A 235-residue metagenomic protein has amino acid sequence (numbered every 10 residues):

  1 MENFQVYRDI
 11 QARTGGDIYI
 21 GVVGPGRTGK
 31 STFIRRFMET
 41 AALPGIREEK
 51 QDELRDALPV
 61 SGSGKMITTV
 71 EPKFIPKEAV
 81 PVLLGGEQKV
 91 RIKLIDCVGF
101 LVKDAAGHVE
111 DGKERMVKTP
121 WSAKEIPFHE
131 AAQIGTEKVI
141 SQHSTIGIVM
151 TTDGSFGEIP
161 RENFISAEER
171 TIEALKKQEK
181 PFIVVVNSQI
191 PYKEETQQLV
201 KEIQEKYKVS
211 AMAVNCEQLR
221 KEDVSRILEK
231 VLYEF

Functional and structural regions predicted by a protein language model:
M1-K124, S141: Conserved G1/Walker A P-loop phosphate-binding module
E2-N3, T14, F128-A132, N163-A167 (+1 more regions): Short secondary-structure boundary/capping elements
K89-I92, T145-I146, P181: Loop/turn-to-beta-strand initiation segments
D104-G107, E158-E162, K193-Q197: Conserved ATPase-coupling elements of RecA-like P-loop NTPase cores
A105-F156, L175: Inter-motif core of Ras-like GTPase G domains
I134-G135, F156-E179: Amphipathic helical hotspot of TIR/SEFIR-family domains
I148-D153, E158, V184-V186, V214-N215: Conserved beta-strand segments of the P-loop GTPase G domain that flank and frequently precede/overlap
R170-I183, S188-F235: Canonical P-loop GTPase G-domain recognition
